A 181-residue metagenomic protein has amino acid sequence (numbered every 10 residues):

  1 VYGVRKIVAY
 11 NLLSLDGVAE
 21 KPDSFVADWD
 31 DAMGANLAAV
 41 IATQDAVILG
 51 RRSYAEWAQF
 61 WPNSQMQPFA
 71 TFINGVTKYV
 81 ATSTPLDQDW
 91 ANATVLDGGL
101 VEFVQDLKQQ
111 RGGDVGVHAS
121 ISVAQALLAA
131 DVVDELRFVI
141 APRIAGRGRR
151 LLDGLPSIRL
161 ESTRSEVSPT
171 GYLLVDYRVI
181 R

Functional and structural regions predicted by a protein language model:
V1-R181: Enzymes that bind and transform nitrogen-containing heteroaromatic metabolites
